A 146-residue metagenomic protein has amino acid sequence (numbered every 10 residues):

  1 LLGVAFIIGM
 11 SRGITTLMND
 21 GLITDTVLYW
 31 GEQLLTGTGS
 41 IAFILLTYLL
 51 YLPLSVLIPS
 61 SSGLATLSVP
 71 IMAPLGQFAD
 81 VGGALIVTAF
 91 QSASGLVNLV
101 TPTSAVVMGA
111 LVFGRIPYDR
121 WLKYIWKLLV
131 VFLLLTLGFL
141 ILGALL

Functional and structural regions predicted by a protein language model:
L1-G9, L140: Signature of multi-pass transmembrane helix bundles
L2-G3, T16-D25, L54-L67, L96-S104: Short helix-coil transition sites and intra-membrane helix breaks within transmembrane domains of multi-pass
I8-G13, M18, L34-P74, F78: Hydrophobic alpha-helical transmembrane segments of multi-pass integral membrane proteins, predominantly secondary
G9-G13, Y48-L52, L67-I71, V87-N98 (+2 more regions): Transmembrane helix-bundle signature of multi-pass membrane transporters/permeases
N19, W30-A42, S92-T101: Structural signature of hydrophobic alpha-helical transmembrane segments
V27-L28, S62-L75, S104-I116: Re-entrant/interfacial helical elements at transmembrane boundaries that shape and gate the permeation pathway
I41, D80-A89, I116-K127: Membrane-interface alpha-helices at helix entry/exit sites of multi-pass transporters
V97-L146: Juxtamembrane and boundary regions of transmembrane helices in multi-pass small-molecule transporters and channels
